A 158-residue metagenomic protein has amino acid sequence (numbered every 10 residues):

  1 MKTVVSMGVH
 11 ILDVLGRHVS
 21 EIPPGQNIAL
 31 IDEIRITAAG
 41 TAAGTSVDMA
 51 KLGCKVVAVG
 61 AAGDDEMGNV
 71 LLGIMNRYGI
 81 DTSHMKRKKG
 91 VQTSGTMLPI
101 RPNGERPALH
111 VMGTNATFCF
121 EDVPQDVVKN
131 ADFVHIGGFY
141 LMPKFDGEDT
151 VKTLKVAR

Functional and structural regions predicted by a protein language model:
M1-A61, E66-R77: Glycine-rich phosphate/adenosyl-contacting loop at the front of the ribokinase-like
M1-I11, G73-R87, I100-R158: Ribokinase/PfkB-type carbohydrate-kinase core domain
L15, A29-I36, S94, N103 (+2 more regions): Generic hydrophobic-segment detector
L52, V91-S94: Short, basic and Ser/Thr-rich N-terminal targeting/leader segments
V59-D64, S83-Q92: Beta-strand->loop->alpha-helix junctions that form or flank phosphate-binding loops in nucleotide-handling enzymes
